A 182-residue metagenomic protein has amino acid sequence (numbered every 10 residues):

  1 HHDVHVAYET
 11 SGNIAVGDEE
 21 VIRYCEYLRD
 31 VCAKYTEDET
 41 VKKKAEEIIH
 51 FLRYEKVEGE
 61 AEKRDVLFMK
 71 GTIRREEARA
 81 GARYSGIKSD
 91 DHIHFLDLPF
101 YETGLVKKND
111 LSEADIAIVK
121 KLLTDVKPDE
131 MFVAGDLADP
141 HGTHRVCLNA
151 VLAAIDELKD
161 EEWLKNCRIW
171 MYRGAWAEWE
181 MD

Functional and structural regions predicted by a protein language model:
H1-W163: Active-site beta-strand->loop->alpha-helix modules in alpha/beta enzyme cores, enriched in Gly/His/Asp(Glu)
V6-Y8, W170-G174: Short beta-strand segments
D129-E130, C167-Y172: Conserved C-terminal portion of the radical SAM core fold that forms the substrate/S-adenosylmethionine-binding
G135, R173-W176: Generic secondary-structure microfeatures
A177-D182: A conserved mid-domain beta-alpha-beta active-site/ligand-binding segment of alpha/beta enzyme cores
